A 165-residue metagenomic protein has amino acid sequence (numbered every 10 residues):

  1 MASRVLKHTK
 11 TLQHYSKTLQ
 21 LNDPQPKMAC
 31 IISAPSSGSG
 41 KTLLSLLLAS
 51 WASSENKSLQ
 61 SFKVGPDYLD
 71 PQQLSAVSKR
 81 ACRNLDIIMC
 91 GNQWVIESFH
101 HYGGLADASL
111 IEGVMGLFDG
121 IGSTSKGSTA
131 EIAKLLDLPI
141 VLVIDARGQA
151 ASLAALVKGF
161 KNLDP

Functional and structural regions predicted by a protein language model:
A2-A34: Extreme N-terminal, non-catalytic leader segments that precede Walker-type/kinase nucleotide-binding cores
L21-L136, V143-P165: ATP-dependent carboxylate-amine ligase catalytic core
